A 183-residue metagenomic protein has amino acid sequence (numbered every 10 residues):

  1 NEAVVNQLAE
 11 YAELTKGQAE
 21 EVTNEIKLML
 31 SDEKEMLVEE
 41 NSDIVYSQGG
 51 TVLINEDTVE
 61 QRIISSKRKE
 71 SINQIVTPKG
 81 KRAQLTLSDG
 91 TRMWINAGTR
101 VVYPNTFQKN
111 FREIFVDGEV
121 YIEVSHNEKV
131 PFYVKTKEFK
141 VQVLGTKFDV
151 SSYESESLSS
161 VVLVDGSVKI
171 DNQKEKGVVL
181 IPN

Functional and structural regions predicted by a protein language model:
N1-E156, K169-N183: Short acidic/polar, Gly/Pro-enriched loop/turn segments located at secondary-structure boundaries
S159: Conserved active-site beta-strand-loop modules that form the wall/rim of enzyme catalytic pockets and either contain
